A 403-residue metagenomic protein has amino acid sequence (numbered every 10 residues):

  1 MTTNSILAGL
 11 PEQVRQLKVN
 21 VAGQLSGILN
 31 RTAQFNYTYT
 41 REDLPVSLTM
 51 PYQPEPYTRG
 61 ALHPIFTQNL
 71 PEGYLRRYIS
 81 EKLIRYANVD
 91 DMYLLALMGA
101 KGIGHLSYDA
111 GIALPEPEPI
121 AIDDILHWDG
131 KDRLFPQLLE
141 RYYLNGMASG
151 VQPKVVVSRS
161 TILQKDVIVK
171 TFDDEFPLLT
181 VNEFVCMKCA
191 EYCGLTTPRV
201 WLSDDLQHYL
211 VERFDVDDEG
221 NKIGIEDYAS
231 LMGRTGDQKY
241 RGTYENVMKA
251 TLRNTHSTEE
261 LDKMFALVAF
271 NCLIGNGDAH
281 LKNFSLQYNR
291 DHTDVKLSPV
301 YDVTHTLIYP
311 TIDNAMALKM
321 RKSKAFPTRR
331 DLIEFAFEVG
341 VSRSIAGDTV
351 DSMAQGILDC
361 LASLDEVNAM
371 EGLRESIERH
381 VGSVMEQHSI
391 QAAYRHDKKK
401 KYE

Functional and structural regions predicted by a protein language model:
M1-L281, S285-E403: Phosphate/dinucleotide-binding and metal-coordinating scaffold of catalytic cores in nucleotide-dependent enzymes
